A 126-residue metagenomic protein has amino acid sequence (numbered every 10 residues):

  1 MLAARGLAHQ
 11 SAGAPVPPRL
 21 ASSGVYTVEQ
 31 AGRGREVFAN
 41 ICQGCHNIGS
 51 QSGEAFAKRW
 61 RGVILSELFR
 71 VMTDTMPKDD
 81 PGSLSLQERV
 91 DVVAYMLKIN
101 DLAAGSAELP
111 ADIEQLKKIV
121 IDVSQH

Functional and structural regions predicted by a protein language model:
M1-A3: Bacterial N-terminal signal peptides
R5-A8: Sec/Tat signal peptide C-region and signal peptidase I cleavage site
Q10-V37: Electrostatic cytochrome c docking/interface patches
V16, L84-H126: Flexible coil segments in periplasmic/lumen-exposed cytochrome c-class electron-transfer proteins
V25-R35, N47-K78: Gly/Gly-Pro-rich "capping" loops immediately C-terminal to redox-active cysteine motifs in periplasmic/lumenal
G34, F38-I48, V92, M96: The canonical Cys-X-X-Cys-His
